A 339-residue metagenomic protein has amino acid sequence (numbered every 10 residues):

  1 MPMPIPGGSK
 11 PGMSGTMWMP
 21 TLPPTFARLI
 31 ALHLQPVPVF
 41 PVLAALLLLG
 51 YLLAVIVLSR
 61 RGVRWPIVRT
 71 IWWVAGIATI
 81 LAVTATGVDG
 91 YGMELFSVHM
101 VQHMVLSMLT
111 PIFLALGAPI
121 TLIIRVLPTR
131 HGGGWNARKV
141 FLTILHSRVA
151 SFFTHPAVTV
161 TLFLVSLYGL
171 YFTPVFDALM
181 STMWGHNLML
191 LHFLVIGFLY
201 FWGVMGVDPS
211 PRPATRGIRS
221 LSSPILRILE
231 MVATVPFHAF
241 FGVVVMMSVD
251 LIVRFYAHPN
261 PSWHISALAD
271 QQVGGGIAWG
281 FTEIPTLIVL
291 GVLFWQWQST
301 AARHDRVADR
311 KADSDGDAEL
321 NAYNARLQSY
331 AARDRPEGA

Functional and structural regions predicted by a protein language model:
M1-A339: Alpha-helical membrane segments of multi-pass proteins
